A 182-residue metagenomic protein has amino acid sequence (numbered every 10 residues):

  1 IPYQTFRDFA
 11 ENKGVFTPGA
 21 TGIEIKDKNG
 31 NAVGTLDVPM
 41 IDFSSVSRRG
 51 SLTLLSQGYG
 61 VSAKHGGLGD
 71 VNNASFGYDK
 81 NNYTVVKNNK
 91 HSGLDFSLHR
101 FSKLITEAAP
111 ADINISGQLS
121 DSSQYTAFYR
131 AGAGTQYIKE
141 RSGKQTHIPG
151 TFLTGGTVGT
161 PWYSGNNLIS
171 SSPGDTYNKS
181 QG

Functional and structural regions predicted by a protein language model:
I1-K64, D70-V71, S75-F76, G156-W162 (+1 more regions): Protease-domain processing segments flanking chymotrypsin-fold serine proteases, especially trypsin-like
T5, N73, V85-K87, N114-L119 (+1 more regions): Intrinsically disordered, low-complexity boundary segments flanking structured domains
K13, K26-K28, K64, K80 (+5 more regions): Context-gated lysine
G50-L52, K80-N89, A111, G150: Short, surface-exposed loop motifs enriched in S/T, G, D/E and P with embedded aromatic residues
L52-L55, Y59-G66, F96-H99, F128-A133: Long, contiguous hydrophobic alpha-helical segments, chiefly transmembrane helices and signal peptides
L68-T106: Conserved H-D interstitial segment of serine endopeptidase catalytic domains
F96-G182: Chymotrypsin/trypsin-fold serine protease catalytic domain
